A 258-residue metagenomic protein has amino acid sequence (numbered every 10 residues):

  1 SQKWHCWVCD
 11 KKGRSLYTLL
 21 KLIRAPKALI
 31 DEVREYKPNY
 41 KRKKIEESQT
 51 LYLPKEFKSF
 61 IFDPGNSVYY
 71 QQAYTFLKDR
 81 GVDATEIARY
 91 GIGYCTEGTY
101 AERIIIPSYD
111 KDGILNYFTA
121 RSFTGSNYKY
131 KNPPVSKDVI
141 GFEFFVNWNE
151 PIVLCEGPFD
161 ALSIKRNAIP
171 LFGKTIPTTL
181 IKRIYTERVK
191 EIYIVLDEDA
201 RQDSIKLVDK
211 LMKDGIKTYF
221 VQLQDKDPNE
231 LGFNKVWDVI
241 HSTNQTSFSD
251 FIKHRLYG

Functional and structural regions predicted by a protein language model:
S1-L22, C95-Y100, D110: N-terminal single-stranded DNA-binding subdomain of primase/primase-helicase replication proteins
C6, L77, I194, P228: A residue-level signal for conserved active-site and pocket-lining positions in enzyme catalytic cores
I23-I105, Y109-D112, V146-N147, K182 (+2 more regions): TOPRIM metal-binding catalytic domain and adjacent DNA-binding surface shared by DnaG-type primases
T96-E191: Phosphate-handling DNA/RNA-contact segment within nucleic-acid enzymes
R103-I104, Y185-V189, N229-T243: Short, surface-exposed amphipathic charged segments that create phosphate/polyanion-binding patches used for binding
L154, K190-D203: Acidic beta-strand-to-loop metal/phosphate-binding motif
D203-G215: Short, aromatic/basic amphipathic alpha-helical patches
T218-D227: A generic structural motif
